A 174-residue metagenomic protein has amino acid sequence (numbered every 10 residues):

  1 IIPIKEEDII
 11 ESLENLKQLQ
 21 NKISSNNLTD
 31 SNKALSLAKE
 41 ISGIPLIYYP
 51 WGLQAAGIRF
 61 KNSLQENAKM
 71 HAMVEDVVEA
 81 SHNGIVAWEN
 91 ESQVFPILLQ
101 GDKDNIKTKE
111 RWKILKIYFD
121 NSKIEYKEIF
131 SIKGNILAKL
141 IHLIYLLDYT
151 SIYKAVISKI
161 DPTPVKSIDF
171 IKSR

Functional and structural regions predicted by a protein language model:
I1-R174: A SIS-like phosphosugar-recognition module
